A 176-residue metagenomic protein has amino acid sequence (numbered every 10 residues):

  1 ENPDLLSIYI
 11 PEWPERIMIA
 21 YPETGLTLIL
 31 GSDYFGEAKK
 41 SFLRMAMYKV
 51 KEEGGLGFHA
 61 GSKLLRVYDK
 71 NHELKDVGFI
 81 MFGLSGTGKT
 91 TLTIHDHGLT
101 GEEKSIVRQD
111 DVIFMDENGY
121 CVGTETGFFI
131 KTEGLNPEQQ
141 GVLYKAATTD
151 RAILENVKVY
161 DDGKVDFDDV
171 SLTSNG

Functional and structural regions predicted by a protein language model:
E1, P11-P14, G55-H59, F167: N-terminal cap/leader regions of alpha/beta-hydrolase-fold enzymes, predominantly small-molecule hydrolases
E1-F35: Long, basic/Gly/Ser/Thr-rich N-terminal segments that mediate initial subcellular attachment or targeting
N2-P3, E53, E103-K104: Structural alpha-beta junctions
I17, L28, G36-K39, N71-E73 (+1 more regions): Short, surface-exposed beta-strand/loop "edge" segments at domain boundaries and coil↔beta transitions
E37-Y68: N-terminal pre-Walker A segment at the start of P-loop NTPase domains
K40-S41, L92-I94: A short secondary-structure junction signal
H59-G61, L65-L84, I94-D96, T100-S105 (+1 more regions): Glycine-rich, often acidic-flanked micro-motifs that create phosphate/phosphodiester-binding or positioning elements
K89: Conserved lysine of the Walker
